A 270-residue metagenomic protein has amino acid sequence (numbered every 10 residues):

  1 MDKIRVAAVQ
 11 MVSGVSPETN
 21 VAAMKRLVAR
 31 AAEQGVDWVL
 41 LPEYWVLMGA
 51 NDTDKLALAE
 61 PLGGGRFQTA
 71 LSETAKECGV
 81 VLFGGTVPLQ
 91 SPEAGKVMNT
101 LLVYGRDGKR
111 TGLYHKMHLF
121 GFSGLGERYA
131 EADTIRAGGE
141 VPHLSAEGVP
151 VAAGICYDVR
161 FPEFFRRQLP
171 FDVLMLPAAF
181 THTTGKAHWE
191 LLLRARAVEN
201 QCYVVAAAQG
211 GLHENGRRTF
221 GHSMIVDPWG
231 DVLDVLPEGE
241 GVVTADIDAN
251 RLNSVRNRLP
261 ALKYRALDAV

Functional and structural regions predicted by a protein language model:
M1-A7: Extreme N-terminal starter segment of soluble prokaryotic enzymes
P17, K25-D107, T181-C202: Cys-nucleophile CN-hydrolase/nitrilase-fold catalytic domain and related Cys-dependent amidase chemistry that acts on
T19-R30, V159-F165: Short, acidic/polar
L47, T53, L102, L113-F120 (+2 more regions): Short beta->alpha transition motifs characteristic of CBS
E60, P92-L169, H182-K186, L191 (+1 more regions): Active-site catalytic loop in hydrolytic enzyme cores
L62-F83, P150, V159-V243: CN hydrolase (nitrilase-like) catalytic-core segments centered on the catalytic cysteine and neighboring Lys/Glu
G84-T86, T100-V103, P142-L144, S223-I225 (+1 more regions): Short beta-strand scaffold segments in enzyme catalytic cores
N250-V270: A short C-terminal boundary segment appended to hydrolase-like catalytic domains
